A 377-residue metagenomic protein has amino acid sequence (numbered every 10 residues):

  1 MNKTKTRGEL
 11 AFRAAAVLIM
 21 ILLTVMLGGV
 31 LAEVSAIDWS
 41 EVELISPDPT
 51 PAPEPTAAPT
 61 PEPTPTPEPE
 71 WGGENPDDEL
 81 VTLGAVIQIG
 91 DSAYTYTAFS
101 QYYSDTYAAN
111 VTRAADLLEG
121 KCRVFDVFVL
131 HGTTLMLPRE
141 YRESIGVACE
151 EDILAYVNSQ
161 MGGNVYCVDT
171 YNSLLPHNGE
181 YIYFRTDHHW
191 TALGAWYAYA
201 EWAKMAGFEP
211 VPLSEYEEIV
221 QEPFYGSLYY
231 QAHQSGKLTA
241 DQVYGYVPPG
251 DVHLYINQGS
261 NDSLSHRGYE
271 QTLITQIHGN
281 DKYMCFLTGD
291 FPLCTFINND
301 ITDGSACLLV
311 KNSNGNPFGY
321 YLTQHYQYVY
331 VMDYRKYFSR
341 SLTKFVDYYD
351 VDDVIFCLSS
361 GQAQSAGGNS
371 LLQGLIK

Functional and structural regions predicted by a protein language model:
M1-K377: Extracellular glycan-modifying ectodomains
